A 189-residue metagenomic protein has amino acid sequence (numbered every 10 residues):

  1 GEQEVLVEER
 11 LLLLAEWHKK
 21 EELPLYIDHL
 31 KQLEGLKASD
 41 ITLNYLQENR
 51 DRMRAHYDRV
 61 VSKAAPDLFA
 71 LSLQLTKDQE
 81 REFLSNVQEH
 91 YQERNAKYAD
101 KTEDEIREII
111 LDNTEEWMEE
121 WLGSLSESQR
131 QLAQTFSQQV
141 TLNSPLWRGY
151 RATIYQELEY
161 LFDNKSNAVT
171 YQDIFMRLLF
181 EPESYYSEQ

Functional and structural regions predicted by a protein language model:
G1-Q189: Charge-rich (acidic/polar
